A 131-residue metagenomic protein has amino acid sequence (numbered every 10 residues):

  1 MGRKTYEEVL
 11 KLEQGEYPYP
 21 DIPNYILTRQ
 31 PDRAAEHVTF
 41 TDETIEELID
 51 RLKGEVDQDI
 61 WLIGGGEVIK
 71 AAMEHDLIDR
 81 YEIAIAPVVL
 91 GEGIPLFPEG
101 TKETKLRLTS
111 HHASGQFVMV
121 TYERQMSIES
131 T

Functional and structural regions predicted by a protein language model:
M1-T131: Enzymes that bind and transform nitrogen-containing heteroaromatic metabolites
